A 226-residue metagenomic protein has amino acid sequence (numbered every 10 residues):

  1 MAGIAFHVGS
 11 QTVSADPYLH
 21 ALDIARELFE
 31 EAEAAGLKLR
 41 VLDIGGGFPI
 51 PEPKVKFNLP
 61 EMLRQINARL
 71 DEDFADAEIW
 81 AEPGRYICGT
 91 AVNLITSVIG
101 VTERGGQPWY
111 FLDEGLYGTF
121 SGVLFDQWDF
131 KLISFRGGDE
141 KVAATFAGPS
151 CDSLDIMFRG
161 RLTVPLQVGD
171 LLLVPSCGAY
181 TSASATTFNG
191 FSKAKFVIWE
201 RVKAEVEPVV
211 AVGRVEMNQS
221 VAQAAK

Functional and structural regions predicted by a protein language model:
M1-G100, L154, T163, N189-F191 (+1 more regions): Active-site loop/helix belt of alpha/beta enzymes
Q65, D76-K226: Charged (often Lys/Glu-rich) extended helix/loop segments that serve as interaction or gating elements
